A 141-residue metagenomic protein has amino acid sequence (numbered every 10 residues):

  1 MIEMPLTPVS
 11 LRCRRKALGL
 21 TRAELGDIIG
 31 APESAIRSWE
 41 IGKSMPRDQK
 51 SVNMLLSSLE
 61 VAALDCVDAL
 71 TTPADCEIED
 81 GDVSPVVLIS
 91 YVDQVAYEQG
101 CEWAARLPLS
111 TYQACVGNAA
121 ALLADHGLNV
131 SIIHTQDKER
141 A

Functional and structural regions predicted by a protein language model:
M1-K16: A short, Lys/Arg-rich alpha-helix, primarily the initiator
R12, A23, A120: Short glycine-/small-residue-rich flexible loop motifs, especially phosphate/cofactor-binding loops
K16, D27, A124: Short polybasic/polar patches that bind polyanions
L20-R37: Short alpha-helical DNA-recognition segment
R22, G30, M45-C66: DNA major-groove recognition helix of helix-turn-helix/homeodomain DNA-binding modules
L64-A141: Helix-turn-helix/homeodomain-like alpha-helical modules used for DNA recognition and transcription-factor dimerization
